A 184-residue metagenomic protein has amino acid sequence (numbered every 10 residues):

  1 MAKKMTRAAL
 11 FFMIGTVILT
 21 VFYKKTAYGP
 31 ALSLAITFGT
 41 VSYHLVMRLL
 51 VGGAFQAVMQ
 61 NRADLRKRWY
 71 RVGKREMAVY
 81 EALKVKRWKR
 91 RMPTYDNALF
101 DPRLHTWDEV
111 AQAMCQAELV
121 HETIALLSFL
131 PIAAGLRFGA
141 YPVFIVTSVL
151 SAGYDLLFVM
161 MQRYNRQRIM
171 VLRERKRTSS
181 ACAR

Functional and structural regions predicted by a protein language model:
M1-T37, E109, M160-R173, S180: Cytosolic-side membrane-entry/anchor segment at the start of a transmembrane helix
V17-V21, L45, L126-A133: Alpha-helical transmembrane segments of multipass membrane proteins
T26-A78, S151, D155-V159: Hydrophobic alpha-helical membrane-embedded segments
G52-V110, Q167, V171-R184: Membrane-proximal soluble regions of multi-pass membrane proteins
E109-G139: Transmembrane alpha-helical segments and their cytosolic interface motifs in multi-pass membrane proteins
A133-R184: Cytosol-/stroma-facing membrane-proximal "stalk/adaptor" domains immediately downstream of transmembrane anchors
